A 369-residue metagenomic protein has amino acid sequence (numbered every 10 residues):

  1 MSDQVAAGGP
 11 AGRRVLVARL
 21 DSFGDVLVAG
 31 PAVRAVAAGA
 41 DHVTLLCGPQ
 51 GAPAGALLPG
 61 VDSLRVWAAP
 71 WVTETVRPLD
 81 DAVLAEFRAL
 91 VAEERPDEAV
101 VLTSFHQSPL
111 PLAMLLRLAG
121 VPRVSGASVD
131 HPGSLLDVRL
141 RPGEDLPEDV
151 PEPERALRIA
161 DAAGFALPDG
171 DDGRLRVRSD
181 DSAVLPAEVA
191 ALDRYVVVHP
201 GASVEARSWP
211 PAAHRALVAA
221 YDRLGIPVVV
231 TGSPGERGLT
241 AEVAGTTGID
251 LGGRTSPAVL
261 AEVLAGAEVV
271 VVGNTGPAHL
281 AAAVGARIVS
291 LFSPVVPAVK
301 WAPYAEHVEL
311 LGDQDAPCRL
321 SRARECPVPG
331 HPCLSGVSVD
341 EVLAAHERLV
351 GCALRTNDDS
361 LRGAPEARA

Functional and structural regions predicted by a protein language model:
M1-A369: Catalytic machinery of carbohydrate-active enzymes, primarily nucleotide-sugar-dependent glycosyltransferases
